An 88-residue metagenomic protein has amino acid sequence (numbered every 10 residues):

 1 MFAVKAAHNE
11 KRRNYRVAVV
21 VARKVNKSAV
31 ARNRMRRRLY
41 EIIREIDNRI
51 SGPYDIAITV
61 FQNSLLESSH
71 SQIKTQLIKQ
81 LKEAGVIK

Functional and structural regions predicted by a protein language model:
M1-K88: Positively charged, solvent-exposed patches that mediate nucleic-acid binding
